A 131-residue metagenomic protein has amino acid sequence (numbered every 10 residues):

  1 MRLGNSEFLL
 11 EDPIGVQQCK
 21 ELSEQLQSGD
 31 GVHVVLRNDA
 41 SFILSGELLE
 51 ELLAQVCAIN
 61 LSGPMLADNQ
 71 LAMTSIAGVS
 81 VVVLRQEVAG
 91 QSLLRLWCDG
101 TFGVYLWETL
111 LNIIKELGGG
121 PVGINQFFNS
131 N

Functional and structural regions predicted by a protein language model:
M1-N131: Basic, glycine/lysine-rich polyanion-binding surfaces/domains
